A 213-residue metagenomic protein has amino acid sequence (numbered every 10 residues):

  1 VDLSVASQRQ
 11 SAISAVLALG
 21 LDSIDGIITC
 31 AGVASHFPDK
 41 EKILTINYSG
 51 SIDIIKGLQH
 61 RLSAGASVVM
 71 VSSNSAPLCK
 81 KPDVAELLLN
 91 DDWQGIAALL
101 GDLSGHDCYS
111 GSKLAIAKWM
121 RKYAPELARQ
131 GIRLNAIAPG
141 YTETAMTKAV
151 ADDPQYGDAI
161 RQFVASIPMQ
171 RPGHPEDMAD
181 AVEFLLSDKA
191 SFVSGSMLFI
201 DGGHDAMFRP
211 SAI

Functional and structural regions predicted by a protein language model:
V1-Q8, V16: Rossmann-fold cofactor-recognition segment
I28-S35, G203: Conserved NAD(P)H cofactor-binding loop of Rossmann-fold oxidoreductase domains
V33-F37, A64-R129, Y141: Catalytic loop of short-chain dehydrogenase/reductase
D53, C108-Y109, L114-A117, A136 (+3 more regions): C-terminal helical subdomain
H60, P125-E126, S191: Alpha-helical segment proximal to the catalytic Tyr-Lys
A128, R133, V193-G195: Short, small/polar-rich loop/turn modules that mediate ligand/substrate recognition or access, typified
A138-A149: Short, flexible catalytic-loop segment of classical short-chain dehydrogenase/reductase
S194-I213: Short C-terminal tail/terminal secondary-structure segment of NAD(P)H-dependent dehydrogenase/reductase domains
